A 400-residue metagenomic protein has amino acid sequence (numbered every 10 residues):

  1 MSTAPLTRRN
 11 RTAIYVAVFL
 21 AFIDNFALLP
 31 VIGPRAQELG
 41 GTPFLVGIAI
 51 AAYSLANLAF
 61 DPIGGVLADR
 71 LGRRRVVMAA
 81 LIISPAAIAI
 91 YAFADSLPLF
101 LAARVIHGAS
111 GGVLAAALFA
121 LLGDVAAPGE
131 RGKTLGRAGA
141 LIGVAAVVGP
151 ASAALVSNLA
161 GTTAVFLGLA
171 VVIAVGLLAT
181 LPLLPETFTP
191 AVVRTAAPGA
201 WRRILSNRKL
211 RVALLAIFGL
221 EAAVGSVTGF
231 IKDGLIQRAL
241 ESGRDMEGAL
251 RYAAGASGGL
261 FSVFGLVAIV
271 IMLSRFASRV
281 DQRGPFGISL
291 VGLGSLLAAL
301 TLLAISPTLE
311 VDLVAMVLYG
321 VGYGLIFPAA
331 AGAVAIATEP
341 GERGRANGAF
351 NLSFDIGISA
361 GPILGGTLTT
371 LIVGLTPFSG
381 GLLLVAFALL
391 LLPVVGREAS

Functional and structural regions predicted by a protein language model:
S2-R8, P185-L214: Juxtamembrane intracellular "pre-TM" segments in multi-pass secondary transporters
S54-P62, A146-V147, G265-L273, I358-S359: Residue-level signature of mid-helix packing/kink "hotspots" within the transmembrane helices of 12-pass Major
A59-A92: Conserved MFS/SLC helix-loop-helix module at the cytosolic interface between two early adjacent transmembrane helices
D61-G72, I271-G284: Helix-to-loop junctions at the C-terminal end of transmembrane segments in multipass secondary transporters
G72, F93-P98, S306-P307: Helix-breaking motifs and short loop linkers at transmembrane-helix boundaries and internal kinks in secondary membrane
P98-I106, E310-L318: Paired small-residue
A103-I142: Cytoplasmic helix-loop-helix junction between adjacent transmembrane helices in 12-TM secondary transporters
V171-P190, L390-V395: C-terminal membrane-cytosol helix-exit motif in multi-pass small-molecule transporters
